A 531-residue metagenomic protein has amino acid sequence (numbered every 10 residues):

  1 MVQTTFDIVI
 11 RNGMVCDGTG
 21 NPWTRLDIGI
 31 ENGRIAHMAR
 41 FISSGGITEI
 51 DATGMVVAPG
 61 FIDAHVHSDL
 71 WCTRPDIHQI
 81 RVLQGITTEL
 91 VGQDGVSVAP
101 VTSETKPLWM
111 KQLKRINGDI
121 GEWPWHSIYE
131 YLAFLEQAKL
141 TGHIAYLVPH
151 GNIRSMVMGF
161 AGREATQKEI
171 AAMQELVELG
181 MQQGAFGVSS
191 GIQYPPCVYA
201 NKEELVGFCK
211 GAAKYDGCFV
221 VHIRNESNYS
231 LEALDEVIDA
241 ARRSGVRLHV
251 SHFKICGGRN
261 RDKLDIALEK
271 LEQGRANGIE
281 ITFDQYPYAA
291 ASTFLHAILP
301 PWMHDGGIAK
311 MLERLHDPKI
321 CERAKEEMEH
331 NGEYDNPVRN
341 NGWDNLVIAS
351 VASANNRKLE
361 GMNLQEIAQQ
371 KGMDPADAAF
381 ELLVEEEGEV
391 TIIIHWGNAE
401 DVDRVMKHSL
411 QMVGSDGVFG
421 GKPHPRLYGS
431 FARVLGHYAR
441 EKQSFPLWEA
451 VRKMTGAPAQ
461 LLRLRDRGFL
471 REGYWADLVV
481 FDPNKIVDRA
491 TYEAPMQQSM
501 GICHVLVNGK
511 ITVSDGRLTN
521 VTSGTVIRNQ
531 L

Functional and structural regions predicted by a protein language model:
V2-G60, P75: Histidine-rich, glycine-flanked metal-binding segment
G13, D317, R404-L410, S415-D416 (+2 more regions): C-terminal cap of metal-dependent C-N hydrolases
G13, G33, G54, H65 (+12 more regions): Divalent metal-coordination and catalytic microenvironments
V15-D27, V390-V402, P446-V451, A459-M496: Acidic, glycine-enriched loop/beta-strand segments at the rims of small-molecule binding/catalytic pockets
S44, E49-G121: Metal-associated gating/positioning segment near the N- to mid-region
A99-K106, S155-A161, K202, L231-D235 (+6 more regions): Short acidic, glycine/serine/threonine-rich loops at helix termini
Y131-L135, L140-V157, A161-Q167, M173-Y194 (+4 more regions): Active-site neighborhoods of metal-dependent hydrolases
L179-V237: Divalent metal-binding pocket/active-site signature
